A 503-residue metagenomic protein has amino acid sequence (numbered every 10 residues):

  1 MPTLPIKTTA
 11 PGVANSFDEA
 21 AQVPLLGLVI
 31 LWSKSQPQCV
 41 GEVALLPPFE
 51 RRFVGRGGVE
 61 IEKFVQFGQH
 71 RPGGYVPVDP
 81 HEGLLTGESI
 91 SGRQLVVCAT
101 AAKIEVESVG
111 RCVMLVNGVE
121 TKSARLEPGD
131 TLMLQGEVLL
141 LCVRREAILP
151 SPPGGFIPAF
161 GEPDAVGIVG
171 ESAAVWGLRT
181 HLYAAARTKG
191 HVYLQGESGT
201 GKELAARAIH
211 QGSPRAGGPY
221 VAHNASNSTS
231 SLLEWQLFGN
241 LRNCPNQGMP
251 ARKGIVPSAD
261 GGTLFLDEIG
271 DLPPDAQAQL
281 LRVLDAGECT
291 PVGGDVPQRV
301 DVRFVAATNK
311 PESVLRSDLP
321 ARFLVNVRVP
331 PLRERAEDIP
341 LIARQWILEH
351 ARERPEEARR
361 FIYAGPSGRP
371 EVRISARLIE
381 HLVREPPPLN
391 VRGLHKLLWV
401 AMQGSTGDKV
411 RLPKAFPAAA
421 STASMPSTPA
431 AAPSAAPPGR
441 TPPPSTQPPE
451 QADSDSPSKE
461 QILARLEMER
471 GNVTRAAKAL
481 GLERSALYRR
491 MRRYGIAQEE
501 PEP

Functional and structural regions predicted by a protein language model:
M1-P24, L31, Q38-E42, F49-F53 (+5 more regions): Bacterial C-terminal helix-turn-helix
P47-L134: Forkhead-associated
M133-V169: Conserved ASCE P-loop NTPase core motifs with emphasis on AAA+ ATPases
G154-R179, S231, P449-S454: Dynamic helix-loop-helix/coil hinge segments at AAA+ ATPase domain boundaries and subdomain interfaces
G167, H181-Q247, P257-P273, P331-A336 (+2 more regions): Conserved post-Walker A coupling segment in P-loop NTPases
S213-G218, G293-R303, K310-A430: Nucleotide-binding/hydrolysis machinery
R242, D275-R299, R303, L324: Conserved catalytic/switch belt of AAA+ P-loop NTPases
D260-T263, V300-V305: Loop/turn-to-beta-strand initiation segments
